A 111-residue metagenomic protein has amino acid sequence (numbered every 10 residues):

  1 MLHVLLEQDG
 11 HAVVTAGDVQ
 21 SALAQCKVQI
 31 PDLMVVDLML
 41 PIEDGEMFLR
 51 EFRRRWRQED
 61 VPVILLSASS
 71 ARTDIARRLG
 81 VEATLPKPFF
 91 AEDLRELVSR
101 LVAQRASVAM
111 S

Functional and structural regions predicted by a protein language model:
M1-V14: Two-component/phosphorelay signaling modules centered on CheY-like receiver
T15, L40-E43: Residue-level signal for the "D+5" position in two-component response regulator receiver
D18, D44-M47: Acidic catalytic/metal-coordinating carboxylates
A24, E46-E59: Short amphipathic alpha-helix used as the core "switch/output" element in two-component signaling
Q29-V35, L40: Active-site beta3 strand of CheY-like receiver
M47, S69-P86, E96, R100: Alpha4 helix (beta4-alpha4-beta5 surface) of REC/receiver domains from two-component response regulators
I64-L66: Hydrophobic/aromatic residues positioned on beta-strands within the core alpha/beta folds
F90: Receiver (REC) domain switch/active-site region of two-component response regulators
